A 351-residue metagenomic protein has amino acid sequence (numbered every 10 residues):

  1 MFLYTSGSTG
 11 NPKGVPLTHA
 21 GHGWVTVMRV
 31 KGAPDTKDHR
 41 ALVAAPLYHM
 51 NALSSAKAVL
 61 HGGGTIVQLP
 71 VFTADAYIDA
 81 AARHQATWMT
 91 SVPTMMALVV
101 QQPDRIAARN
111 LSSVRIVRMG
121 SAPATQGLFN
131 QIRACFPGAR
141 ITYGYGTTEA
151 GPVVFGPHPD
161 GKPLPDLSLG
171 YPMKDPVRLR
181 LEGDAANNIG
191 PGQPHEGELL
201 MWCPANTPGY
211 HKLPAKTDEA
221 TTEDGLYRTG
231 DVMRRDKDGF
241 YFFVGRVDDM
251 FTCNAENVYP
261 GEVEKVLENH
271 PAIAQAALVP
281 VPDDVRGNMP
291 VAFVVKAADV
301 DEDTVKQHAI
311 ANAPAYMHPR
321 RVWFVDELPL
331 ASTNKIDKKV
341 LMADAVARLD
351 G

Functional and structural regions predicted by a protein language model:
M1-W24: Conserved AMP-binding A3 loop
T5-S8, A41, L47, A81 (+6 more regions): Conserved S/T- and glycine-rich ATP-binding loop of Class I adenylate-forming
K13-P16, V43, T65-V71, T142: Short beta-strand->loop structural element characteristic of the AMP-binding/adenylate-forming
G23-R40, Y48-T87, Q102: Conserved AMP-binding/adenylation subdomain of ANL enzymes
H61, A86-S91, D104-L164, K174 (+1 more regions): Gly/Ser/Thr-rich phosphate-binding loop
M89, C203, P208-G209, D224 (+4 more regions): AMP-binding/adenylate-forming catalytic core of the ANL superfamily
Y171-P176, A185-A220, E256-V258, V300: Conserved ATP/PPi-binding loop(s) of AMP-dependent carboxylate-activating enzymes
A343-G351: Acidic/polar alpha-helix N-cap and adjacent early helical turns within long charge-rich amphipathic helices/linkers
